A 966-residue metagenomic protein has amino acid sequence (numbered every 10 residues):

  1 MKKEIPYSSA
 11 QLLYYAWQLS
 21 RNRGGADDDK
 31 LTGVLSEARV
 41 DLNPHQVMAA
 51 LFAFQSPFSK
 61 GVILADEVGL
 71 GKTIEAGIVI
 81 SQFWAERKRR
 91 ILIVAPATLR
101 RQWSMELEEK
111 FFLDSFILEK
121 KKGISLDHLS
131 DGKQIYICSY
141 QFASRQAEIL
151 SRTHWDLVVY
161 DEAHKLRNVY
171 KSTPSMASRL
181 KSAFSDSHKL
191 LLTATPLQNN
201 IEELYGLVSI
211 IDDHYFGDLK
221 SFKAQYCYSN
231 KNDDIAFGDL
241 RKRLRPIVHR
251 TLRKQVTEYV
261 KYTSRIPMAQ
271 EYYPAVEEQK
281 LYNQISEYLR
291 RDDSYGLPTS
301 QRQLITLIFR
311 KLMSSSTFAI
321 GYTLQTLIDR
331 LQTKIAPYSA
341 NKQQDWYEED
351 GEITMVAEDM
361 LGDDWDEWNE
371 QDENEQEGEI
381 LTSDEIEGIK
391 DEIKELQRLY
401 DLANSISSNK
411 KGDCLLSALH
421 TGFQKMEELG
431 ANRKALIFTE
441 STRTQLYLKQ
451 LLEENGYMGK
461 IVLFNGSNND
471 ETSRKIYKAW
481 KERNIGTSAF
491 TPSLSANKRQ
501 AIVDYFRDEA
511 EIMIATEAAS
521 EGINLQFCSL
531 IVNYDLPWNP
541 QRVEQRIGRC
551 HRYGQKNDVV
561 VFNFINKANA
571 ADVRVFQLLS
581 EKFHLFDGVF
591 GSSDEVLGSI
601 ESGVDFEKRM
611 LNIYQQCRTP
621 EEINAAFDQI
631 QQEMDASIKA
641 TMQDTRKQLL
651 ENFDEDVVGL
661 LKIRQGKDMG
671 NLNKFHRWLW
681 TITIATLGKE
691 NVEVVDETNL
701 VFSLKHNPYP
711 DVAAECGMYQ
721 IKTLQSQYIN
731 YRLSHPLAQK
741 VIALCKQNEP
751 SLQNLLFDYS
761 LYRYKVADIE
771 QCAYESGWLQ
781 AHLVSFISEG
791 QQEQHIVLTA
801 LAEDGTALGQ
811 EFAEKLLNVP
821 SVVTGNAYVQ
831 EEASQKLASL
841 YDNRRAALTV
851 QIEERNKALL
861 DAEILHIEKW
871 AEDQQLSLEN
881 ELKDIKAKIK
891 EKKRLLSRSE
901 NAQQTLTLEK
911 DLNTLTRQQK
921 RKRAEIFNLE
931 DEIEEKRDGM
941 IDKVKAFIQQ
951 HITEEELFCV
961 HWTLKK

Functional and structural regions predicted by a protein language model:
M1-L51, K72-E75, V79, W84-M176 (+3 more regions): SF2 helicase/translocase NTPase motor core, specifically the RecA-like lobe 1 inter-motif segment between Walker
P6-L13, W17-S20, N557-A714: C-terminal accessory region of SF2 helicases/translocases
R39, Y262-P274, Y322-E509, V658-A713 (+1 more regions): Conserved Helicase C-terminal RecA-like lobe
S59-V79: Walker A/P-loop
G132, Y136-W155, K165, Y170-S187 (+5 more regions): Inter-lobe coupling linker of SF2 helicases/translocases
S139, M458-D572: Conserved RecA-like P-loop NTPase helicase motor core
Q332, S339, Q343, E377 (+5 more regions): P-loop NTPase motor cores of the ASCE clade
T914-E934: Amphipathic alpha-helical coiled-coil segments
